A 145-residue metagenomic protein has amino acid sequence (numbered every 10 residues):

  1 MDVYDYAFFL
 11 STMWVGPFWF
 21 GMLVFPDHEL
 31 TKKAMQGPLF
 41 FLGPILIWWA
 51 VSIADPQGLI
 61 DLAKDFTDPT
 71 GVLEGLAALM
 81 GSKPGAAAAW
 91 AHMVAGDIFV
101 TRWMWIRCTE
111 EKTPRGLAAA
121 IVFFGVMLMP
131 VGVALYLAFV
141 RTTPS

Functional and structural regions predicted by a protein language model:
M1-V3, L73-A88: Short aromatic-rich membrane-water interface segments that cap or initiate transmembrane helices in multi-pass membrane
A7, A88-A95, F123: Hydrophobic alpha-helical transmembrane segments of multi-pass membrane proteins
L10-T31: N-terminal signal-anchor/start-transfer transmembrane helix
W19, G96-R107, V133-V140: Membrane-cytosol interface at the C-terminal ends of transmembrane alpha helices in small multi-pass membrane proteins
H28-W49: Loop-to-helix transition at the N-terminal end of transmembrane alpha-helices
G43-D65: Transmembrane alpha-helix/helix-exit interface in multi-pass inner-membrane proteins
I60-L79: Membrane-interface interhelical connector segments
A119-R141: Hydrophobic, aromatic-rich membrane-embedded alpha-helical segments
